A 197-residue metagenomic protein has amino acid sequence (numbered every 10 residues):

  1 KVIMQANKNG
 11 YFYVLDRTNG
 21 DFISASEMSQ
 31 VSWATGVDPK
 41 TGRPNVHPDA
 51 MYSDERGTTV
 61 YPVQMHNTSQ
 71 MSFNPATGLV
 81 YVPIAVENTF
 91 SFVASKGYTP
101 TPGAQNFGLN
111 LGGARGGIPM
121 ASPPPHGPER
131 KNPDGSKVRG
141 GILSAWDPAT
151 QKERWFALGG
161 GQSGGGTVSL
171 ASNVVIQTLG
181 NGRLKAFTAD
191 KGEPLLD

Functional and structural regions predicted by a protein language model:
K1, Y11-T58, N88-S163, V168-I176 (+1 more regions): Extracytoplasmic/lumenal domain signature
I23, E27, P75-P83: Membrane-proximal interfacial segments on either side of biological membranes
V63-N67: Outer-membrane beta-barrel transmembrane strands
S69, G78, F90: Substrate-binding clefts and catalytic carboxylate motifs of secreted carbohydrate-active enzymes
Q70-S72, G166: Short, surface-exposed charged micro-motifs
N74-T77, L170-S172: Residue-level detector of Asp-centered blade-edge/turn motifs that repeat once per structural unit in beta-propeller
